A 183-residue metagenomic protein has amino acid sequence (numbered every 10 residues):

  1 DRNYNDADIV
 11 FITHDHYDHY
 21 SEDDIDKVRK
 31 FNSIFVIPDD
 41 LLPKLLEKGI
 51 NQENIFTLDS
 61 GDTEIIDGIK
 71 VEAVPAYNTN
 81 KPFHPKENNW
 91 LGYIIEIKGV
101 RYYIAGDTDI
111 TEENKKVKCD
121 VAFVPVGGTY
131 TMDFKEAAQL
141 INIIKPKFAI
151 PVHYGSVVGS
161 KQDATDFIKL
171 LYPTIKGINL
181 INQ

Functional and structural regions predicted by a protein language model:
D1-K44, F56, K118-F123, K145: Active-site metal-binding motif and surrounding structural segment of the metallo-beta-lactamase
D1-N5, T57-K118, M132, I181-Q183: Core dinuclear metal-dependent hydrolase active-site scaffold
F11-I12, E72-A76, V124, P151: Redox-cofactor binding/interface segments in oxidoreductases and associated redox assembly factors
H16-Y20, L42-L45, D62-I65, N80-K81 (+3 more regions): Active-site environment of divalent metal-dependent phosphoester hydrolases
E22-R29, G92, N114, A137-I141 (+1 more regions): Short amphipathic alpha-helical segments and helix-helix/interface helices
D24-T79, L91-Y93, T165: Portal/gating segments that form or line small-molecule/metal binding sites
G49-E64, A138, N142-Q183: Binuclear metal-ion centers of metallo-dependent hydrolases, dominated by the metallo-beta-lactamase
I94-K147, P151-G159: Metallo-beta-lactamase
